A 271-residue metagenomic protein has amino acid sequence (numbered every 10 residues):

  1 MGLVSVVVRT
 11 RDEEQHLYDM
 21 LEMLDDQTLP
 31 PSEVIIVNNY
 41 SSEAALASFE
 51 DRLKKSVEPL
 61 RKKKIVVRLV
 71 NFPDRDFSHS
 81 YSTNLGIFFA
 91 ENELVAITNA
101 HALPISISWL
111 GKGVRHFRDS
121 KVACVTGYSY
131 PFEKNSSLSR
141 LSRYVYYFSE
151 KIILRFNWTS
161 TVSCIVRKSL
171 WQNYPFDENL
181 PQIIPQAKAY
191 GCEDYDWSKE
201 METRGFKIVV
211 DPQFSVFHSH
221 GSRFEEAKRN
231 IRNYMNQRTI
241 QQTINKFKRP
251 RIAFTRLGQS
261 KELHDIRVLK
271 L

Functional and structural regions predicted by a protein language model:
M1-M23: N-proximal low-complexity "stem/linker" segments adjacent to membrane-targeting elements
L21-N71: Acidic donor-binding segment of Leloir-type glycosyltransferases
F72-A90: Glycine-rich, basic loop-to-helix element that forms the pyrophosphate-binding segment of sugar-nucleotide handling
E93-L103: Short beta-strand-to-loop acidic/aromatic patch adjacent to the donor-nucleotide binding site
L103, I107-L138: Conserved donor NDP-sugar-binding/catalytic core segment of glycosyltransferases
P131, S149-K168, K188-Y190: A recurrent flexible, glycine/aromatic-enriched loop bordering the glycosyltransferase active site that acts as
Q182-W197: Acidic donor-binding loop at a coil-to-helix junction in glycosyltransferase catalytic cores that engages
F214, E225-F254: Catalytic core of nucleotide-sugar-dependent glycosyltransferases
